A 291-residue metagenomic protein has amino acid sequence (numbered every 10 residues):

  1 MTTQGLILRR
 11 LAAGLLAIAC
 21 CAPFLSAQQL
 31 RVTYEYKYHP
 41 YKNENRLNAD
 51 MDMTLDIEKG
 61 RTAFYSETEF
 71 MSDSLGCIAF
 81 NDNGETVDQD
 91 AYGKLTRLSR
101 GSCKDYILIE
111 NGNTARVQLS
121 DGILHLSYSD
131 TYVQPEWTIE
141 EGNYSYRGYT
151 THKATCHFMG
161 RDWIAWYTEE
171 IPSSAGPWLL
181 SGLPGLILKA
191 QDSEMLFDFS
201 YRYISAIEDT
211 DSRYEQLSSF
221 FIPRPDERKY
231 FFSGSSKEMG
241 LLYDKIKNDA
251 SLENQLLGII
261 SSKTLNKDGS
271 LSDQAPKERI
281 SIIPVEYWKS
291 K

Functional and structural regions predicted by a protein language model:
M1-Y34: Bacterial Sec-dependent N-terminal signal peptides
C20-C21, C77, C103, C156: Generic recognition of cysteine residues
C21-Q29, E110, S173-P184: Short, surface-exposed loop and linker segments with low hydrophobicity and enrichment for Pro/Ser/Thr
S26-P135, E140-N143, T150, I164 (+1 more regions): Extracellular or lumenal secretory-pathway regions
Y146-R147, F158: Structural motif
A154-L217: Gly/Pro-enriched, hydrophobic low-complexity segments that function as extracytoplasmic propeptides/linkers
